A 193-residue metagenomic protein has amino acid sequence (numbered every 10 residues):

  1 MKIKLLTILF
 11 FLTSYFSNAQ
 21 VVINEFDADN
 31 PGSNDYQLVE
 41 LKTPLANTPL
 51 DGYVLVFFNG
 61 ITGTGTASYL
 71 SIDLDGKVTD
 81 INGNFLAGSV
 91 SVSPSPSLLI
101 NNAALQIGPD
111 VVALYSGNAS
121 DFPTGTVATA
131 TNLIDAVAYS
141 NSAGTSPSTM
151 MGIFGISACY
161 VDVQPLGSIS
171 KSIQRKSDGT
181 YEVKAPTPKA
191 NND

Functional and structural regions predicted by a protein language model:
M1-V21: Bacterial Sec-dependent N-terminal signal peptides
A19-I81, S91-D193: Intrinsically disordered, low-complexity linkers and terminal tails enriched in Ser/Thr/Pro/Gly with interspersed basic
N84-A87: Hydrophobic beta-strand signal
